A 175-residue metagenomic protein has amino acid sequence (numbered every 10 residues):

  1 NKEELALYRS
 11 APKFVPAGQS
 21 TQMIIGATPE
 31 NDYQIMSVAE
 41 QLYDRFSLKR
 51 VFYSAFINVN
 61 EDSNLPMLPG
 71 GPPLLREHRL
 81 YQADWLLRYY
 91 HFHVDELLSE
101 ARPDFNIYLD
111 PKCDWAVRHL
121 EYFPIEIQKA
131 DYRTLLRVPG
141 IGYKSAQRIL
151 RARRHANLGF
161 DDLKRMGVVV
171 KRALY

Functional and structural regions predicted by a protein language model:
N1-H91: Conserved AdoMet/S-adenosylmethionine-binding subsite of the radical SAM
N60, K164-Y175: Low-complexity, acidic/Ser/Thr- and charged residue-rich accessory regions of DNA metabolism proteins
P66-R137, V170-Y175: Long, highly charged, low-complexity intrinsically disordered interaction regions that mediate electrostatic DNA/RNA
L135, R148-I149: Short alpha-helical segments in extracytoplasmic peptidoglycan/chitin-binding modules and envelope-associated proteins
A152-R153: Residue-level signature of tetratricopeptide-repeat
A156-F160: Short, basic-rich loop-to-helix N-cap that marks the start of a DNA-contacting helix
